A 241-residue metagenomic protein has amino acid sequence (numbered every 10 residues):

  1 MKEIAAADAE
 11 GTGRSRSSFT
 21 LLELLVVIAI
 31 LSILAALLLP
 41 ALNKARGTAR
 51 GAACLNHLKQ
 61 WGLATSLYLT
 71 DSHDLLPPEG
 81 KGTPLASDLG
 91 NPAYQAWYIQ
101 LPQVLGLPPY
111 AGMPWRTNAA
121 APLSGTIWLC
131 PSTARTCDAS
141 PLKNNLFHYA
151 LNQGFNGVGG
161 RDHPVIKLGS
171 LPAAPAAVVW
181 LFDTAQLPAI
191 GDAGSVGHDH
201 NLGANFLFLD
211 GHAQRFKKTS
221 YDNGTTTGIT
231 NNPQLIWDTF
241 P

Functional and structural regions predicted by a protein language model:
M1-K2, A9, N43, I166 (+1 more regions): Generic cytosolic/nucleocytoplasmic N-terminal low-complexity/intrinsically disordered segments
M1-L21: N-terminal leader/signal peptides at the extreme start of proteins
I4, L25, F240-P241: Enriched but not universal
R14-R46: N-terminal single-pass transmembrane signal-anchor helix
S18, A49, S220: Alpha/beta-hydrolase active-site loop signature
L37, R46-H57: Juxtamembrane interface helices immediately C-terminal to a transmembrane segment
A52-P241: Short, well-structured segments within or immediately adjacent to enzyme catalytic domains that line ligand-binding
